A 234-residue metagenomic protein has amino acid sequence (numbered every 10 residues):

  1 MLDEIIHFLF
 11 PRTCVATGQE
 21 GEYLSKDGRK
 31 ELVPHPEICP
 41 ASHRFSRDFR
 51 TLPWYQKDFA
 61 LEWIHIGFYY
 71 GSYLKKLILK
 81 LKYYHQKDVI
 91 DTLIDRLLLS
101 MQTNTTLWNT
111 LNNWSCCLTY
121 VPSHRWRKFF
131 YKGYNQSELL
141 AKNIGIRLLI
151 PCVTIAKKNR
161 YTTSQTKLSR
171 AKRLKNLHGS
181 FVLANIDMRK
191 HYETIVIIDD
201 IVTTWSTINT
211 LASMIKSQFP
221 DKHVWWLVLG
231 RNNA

Functional and structural regions predicted by a protein language model:
M1-A234: Glycine-rich phosphate/pyrophosphate-handling loop used in enzymes and phosphotransfer proteins
